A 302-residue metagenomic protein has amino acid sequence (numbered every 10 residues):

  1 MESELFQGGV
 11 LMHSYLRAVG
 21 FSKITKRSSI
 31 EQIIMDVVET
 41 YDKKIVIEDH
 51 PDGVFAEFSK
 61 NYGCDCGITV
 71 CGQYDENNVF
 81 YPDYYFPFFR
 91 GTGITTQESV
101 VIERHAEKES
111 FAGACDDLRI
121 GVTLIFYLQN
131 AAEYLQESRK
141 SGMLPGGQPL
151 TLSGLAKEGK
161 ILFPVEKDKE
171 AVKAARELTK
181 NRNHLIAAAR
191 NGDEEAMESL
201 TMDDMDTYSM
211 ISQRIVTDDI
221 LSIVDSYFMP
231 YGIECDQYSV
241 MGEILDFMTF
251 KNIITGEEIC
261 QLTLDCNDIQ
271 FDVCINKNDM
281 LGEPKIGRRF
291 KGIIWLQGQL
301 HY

Functional and structural regions predicted by a protein language model:
E4-Y85: N-terminal ordered "arm"
D49-G232: Long, hydrophobic alpha/beta structural blocks
L124-F126, D272-K277: Short amphipathic beta-strand/extended segments with alternating polar/hydrophobic composition
M229, M248-F250, N278: Eukaryotic intrinsically disordered and solvent-exposed regulatory patches
Y231-E243, R288: Short coil-to-beta-strand transition motifs
L245-V273: OB-fold (S1/OB) nucleic-acid-binding surfaces
K277-G292: Short nucleic-acid-contacting surface segments enriched for D/E, G, S/T with interspersed K/R
W295-Y302: Short, Lys/Arg- and Gly-enriched loop/turn segments at beta-strand edges
